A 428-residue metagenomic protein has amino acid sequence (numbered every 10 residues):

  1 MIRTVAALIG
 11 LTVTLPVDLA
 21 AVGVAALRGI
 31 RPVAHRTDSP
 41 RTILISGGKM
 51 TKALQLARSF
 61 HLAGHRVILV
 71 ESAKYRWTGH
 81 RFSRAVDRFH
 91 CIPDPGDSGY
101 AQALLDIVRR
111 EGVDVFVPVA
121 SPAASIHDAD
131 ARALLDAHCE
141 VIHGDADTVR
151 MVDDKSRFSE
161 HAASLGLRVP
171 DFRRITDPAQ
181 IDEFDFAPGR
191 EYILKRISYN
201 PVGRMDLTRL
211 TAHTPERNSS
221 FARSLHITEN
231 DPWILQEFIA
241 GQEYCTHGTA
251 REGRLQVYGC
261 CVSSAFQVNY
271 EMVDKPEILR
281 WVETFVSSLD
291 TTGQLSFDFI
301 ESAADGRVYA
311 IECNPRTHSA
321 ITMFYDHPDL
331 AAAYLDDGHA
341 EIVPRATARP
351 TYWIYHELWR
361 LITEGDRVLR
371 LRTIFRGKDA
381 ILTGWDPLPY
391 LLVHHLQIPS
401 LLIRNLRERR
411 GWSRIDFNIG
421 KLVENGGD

Functional and structural regions predicted by a protein language model:
M1-H143: ATP-binding N-terminal substructure of ATP-dependent carboxylate-amine bond-forming enzymes
I107-D114, F186-P188, I227-E229: Glycine-rich phosphate-binding loop signature in dinucleotide/nucleotide-binding domains
D147-D171, D177, E183-F186: Glycine-/Pro-rich loop/turn segments that contact NAD(P) or position catalytic residues in Rossmann-like domains
A162-A163, P170-F172, D185-M205, E229-G241 (+1 more regions): ATP-grasp fold ATP-binding core
V202, S264-N269, N314-H327: Glycine-rich phosphate/pyrophosphate-binding beta-alpha loops
P215-E283, E301-Y309: Phosphate-binding site of ATP-dependent enzymes
G248, S287-M323: Conserved metal-phosphate-binding beta-hairpin within the catalytic cores of diverse ATP-dependent phosphoryl-transfer
A332-D428: Peripheral (often C-terminal) accessory segments that flank ATP-dependent C-N-forming ligase machineries
